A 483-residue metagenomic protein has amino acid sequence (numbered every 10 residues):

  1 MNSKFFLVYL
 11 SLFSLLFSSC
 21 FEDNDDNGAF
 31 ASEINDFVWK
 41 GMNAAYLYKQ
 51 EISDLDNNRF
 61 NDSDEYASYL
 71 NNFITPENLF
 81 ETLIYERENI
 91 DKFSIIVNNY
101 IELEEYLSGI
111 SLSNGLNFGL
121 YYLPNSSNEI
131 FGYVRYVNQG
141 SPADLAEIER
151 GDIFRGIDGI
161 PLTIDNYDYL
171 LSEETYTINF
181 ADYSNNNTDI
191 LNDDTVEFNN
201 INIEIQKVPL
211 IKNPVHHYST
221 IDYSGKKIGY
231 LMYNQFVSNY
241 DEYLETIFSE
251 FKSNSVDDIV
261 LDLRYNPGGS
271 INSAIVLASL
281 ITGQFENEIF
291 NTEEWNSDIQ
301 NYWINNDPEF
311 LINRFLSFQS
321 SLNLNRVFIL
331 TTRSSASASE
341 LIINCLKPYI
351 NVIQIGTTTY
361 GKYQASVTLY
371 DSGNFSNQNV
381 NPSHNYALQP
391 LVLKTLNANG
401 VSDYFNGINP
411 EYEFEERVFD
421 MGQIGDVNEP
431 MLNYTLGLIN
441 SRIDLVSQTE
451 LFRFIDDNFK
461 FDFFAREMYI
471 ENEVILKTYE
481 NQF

Functional and structural regions predicted by a protein language model:
M1-L7: Bacterial N-terminal signal peptides that target proteins for export
L10-L12: Hydrophobic helical h-region of N-terminal Sec-dependent signal peptides in bacterial secretory/periplasmic proteins
L16-S19: C-terminal motif of bacterial Sec signal peptides marking the signal peptidase cleavage site
F21-D258, S273, I455-F483: Flexible, low-complexity junctional segments that flank or bridge functional domains
G159, R264, T332: Flexible loop residues that form catalytic and substrate-binding hotspots at small-molecule/glycan-binding clefts
P209, Y265-P267: Active-site-proximal loop/turn and secondary-structure-junction residues that shape catalytic pockets, frequently
G229-L231, Q235-T246, E250-D258, P267-F483: C-terminal "post-core" interaction segments
